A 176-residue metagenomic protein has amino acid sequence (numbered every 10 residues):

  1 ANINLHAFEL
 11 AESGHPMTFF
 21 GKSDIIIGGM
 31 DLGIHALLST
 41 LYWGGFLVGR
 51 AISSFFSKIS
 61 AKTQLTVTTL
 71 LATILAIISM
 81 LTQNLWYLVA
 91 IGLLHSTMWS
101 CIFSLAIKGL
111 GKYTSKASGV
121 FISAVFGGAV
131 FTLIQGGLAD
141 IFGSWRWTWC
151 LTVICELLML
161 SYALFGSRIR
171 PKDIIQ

Functional and structural regions predicted by a protein language model:
A1-S39: Extracytoplasmic gate region of multi-pass secondary transporters
T40-L47, V125-G127: Short hydrophobic/small-residue motifs within alpha-helical transmembrane segments of multi-pass transporter-like
V48-A61, A139-D140: Helix-to-loop junctions at the C-terminal end of transmembrane segments in multipass secondary transporters
T63-I78: Structural signature of the two symmetry-related core transmembrane helices
N84-S96: Helical-face signature of the major facilitator-like transporter fold
S96-T114: Intracellular juxtamembrane helix-capping segments at the cytosolic ends of symmetry-related transmembrane helices
I134-E156: A membrane-interface helix-boundary motif in multi-pass transporters
C150-Q176: Multi-pass alpha-helical transporter architecture, strongest for 12-TM Major Facilitator/SLC carriers used
